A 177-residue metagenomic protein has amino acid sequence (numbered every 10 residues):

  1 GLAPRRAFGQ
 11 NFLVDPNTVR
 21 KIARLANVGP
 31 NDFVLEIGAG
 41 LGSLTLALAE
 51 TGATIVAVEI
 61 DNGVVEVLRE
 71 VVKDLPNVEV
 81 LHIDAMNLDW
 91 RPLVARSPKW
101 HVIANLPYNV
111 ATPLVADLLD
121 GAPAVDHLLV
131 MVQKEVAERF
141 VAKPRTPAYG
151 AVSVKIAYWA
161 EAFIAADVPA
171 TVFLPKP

Functional and structural regions predicted by a protein language model:
G1-P177: Catalytic cores of RNA-modifying enzymes
